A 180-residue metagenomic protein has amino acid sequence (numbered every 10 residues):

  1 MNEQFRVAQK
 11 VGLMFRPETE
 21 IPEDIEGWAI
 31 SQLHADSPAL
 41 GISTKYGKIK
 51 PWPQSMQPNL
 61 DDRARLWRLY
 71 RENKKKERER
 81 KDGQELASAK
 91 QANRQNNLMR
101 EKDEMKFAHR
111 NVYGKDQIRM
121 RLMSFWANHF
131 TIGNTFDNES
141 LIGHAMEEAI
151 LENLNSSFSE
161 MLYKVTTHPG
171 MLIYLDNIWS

Functional and structural regions predicted by a protein language model:
M1, L13-T19: Terminal-appendage/accessory-domain detector
N2-V11, W28-L33: Substrate/cofactor-recognition hotspot
E3, V7, R100, I118-F125 (+4 more regions): Residue-level detector of well-ordered alpha-helical segments, enriched for hydrophobic/aromatic packing positions
P17-F125, H129-L151: N-terminal accessory alpha/beta regions
P58-A64, S157, D176-S180: Hydrophobic transmembrane alpha-helix bundles
F130-I173, I178: A conserved hydrophobic secondary-structure block that centers on an alpha-helix together with its immediately flanking
